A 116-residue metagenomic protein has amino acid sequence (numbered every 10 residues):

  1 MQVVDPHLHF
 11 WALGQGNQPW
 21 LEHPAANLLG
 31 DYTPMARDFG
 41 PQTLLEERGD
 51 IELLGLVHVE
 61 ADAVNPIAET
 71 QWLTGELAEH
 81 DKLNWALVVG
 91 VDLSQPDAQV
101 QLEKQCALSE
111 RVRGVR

Functional and structural regions predicted by a protein language model:
M1-R116: Helix-coil boundary/capping segments in enzymes
